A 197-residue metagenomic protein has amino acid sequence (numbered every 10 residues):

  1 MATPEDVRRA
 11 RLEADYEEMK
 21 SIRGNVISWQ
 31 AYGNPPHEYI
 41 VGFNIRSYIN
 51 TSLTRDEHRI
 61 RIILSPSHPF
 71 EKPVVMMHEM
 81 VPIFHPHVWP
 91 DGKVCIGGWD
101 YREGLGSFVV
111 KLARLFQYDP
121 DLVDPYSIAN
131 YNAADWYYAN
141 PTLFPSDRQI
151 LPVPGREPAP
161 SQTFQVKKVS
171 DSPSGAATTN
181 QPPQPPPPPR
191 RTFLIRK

Functional and structural regions predicted by a protein language model:
M1-E57, S67-K197: UBC/E2-like fold recognition across ubiquitin and ubiquitin-like conjugation systems, capturing catalytically active
L64: Short beta-strand-loop-alpha-helix junction that forms the active-site gateway of nucleic-acid-processing nucleases
